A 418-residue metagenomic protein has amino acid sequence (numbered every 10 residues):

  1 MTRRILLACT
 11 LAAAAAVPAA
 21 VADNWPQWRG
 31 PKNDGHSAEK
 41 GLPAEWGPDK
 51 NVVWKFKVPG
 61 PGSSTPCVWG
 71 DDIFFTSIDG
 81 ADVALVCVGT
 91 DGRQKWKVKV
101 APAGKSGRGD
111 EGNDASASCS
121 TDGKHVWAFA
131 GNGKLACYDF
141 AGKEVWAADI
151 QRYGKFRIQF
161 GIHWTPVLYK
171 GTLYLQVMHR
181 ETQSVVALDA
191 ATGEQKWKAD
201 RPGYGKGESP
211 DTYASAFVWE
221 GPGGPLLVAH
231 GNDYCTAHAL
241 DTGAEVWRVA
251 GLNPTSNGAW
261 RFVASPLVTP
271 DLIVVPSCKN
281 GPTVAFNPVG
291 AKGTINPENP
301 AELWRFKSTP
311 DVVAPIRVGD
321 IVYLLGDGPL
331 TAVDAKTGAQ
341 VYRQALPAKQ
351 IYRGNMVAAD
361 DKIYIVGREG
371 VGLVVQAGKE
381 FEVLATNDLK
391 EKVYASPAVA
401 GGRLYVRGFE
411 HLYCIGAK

Functional and structural regions predicted by a protein language model:
M1-C9: Bacterial N-terminal signal peptides that target proteins for export
A8-A16: Bacterial N-terminal signal peptides
A19-K418: Noncatalytic, solvent-exposed loop/strand surfaces of beta-propeller-type extracellular/periplasmic domains
